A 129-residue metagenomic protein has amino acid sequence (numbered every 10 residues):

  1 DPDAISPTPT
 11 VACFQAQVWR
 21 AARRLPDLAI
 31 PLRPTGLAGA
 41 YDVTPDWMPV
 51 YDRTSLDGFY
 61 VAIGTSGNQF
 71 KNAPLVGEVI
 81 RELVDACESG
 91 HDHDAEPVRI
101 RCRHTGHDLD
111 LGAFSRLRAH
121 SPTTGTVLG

Functional and structural regions predicted by a protein language model:
D1-G58: Active-site lid/adjacent beta-loop-alpha segment flanking the redox-cofactor pocket in flavoenzymes
S55-G129: C-terminal lid/capping helical subdomain adjacent to the catalytic/cofactor pocket in oxidative enzymes
